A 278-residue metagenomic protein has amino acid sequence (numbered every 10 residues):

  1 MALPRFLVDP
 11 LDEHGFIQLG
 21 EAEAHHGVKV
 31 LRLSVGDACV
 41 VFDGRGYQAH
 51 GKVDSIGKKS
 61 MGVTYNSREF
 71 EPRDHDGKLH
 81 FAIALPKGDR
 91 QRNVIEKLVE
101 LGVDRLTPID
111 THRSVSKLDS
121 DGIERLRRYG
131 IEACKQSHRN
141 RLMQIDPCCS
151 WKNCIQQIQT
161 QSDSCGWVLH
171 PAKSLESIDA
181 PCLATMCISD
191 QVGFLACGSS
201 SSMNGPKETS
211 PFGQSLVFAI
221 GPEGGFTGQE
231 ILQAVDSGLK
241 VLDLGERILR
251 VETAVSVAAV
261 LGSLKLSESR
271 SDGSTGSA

Functional and structural regions predicted by a protein language model:
M1-E71, F194, P206, S277: N-terminal positively charged helical leader segments and presequences
K29-S60, K152-C187: N-terminal-biased segments
N66, P72-A172, A196-C197: RNA substrate-binding interface of SAM-dependent RNA methyltransferases
L106, S189-F212, S271-S277: Intrinsic disorder/low-complexity segments
L118, S177-A180, V251-V255: Short, charged, surface-exposed secondary-structure boundary motifs
G166-C197, P211-L232, L239-D243: Active-site/ligand-binding-proximal alpha/beta "capping" segment
F226-S277: Structured adenosyl-cofactor binding patch, chiefly the S-adenosyl-L-methionine
